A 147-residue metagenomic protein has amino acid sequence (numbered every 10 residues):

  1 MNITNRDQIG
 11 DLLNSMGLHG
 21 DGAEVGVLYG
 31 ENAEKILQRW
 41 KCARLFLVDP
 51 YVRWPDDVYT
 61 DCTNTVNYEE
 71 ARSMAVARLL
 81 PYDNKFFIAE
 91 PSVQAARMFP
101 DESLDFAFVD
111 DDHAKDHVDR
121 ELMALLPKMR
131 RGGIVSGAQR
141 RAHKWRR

Functional and structural regions predicted by a protein language model:
R6-R147: S-adenosylmethionine/decaboxylated-SAM
